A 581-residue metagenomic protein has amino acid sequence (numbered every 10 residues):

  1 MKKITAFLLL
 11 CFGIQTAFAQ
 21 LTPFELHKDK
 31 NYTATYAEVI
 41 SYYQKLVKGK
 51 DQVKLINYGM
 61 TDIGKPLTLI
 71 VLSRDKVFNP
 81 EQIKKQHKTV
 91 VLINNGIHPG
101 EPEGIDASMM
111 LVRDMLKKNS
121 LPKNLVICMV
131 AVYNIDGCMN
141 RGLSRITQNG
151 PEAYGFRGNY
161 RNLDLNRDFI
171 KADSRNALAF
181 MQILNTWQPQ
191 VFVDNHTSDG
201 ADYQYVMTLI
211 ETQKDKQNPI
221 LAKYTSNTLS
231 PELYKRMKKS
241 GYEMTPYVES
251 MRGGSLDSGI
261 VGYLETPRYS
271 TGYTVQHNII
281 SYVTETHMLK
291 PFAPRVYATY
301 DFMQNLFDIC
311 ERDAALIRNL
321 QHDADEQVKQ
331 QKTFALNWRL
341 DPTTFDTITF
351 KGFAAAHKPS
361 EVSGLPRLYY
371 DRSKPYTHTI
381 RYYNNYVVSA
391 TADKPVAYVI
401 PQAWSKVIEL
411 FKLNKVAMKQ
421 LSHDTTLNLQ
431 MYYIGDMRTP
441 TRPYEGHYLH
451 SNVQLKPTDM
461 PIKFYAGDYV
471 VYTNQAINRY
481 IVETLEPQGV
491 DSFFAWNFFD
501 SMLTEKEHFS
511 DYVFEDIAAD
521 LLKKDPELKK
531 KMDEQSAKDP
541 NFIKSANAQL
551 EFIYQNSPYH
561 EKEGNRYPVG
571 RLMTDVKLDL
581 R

Functional and structural regions predicted by a protein language model:
M1-F24: Bacterial Sec-dependent N-terminal signal peptides
Q20-N31, I93-N95, D164, V387-D393: Acidic/histidine-rich, surface-exposed loop or edge segments in extracytoplasmic proteins
T35, G64, G96, M129 (+4 more regions): Divalent metal-coordination and catalytic microenvironments
E38-T89: Soluble metallo-hydrolase cores and metallopeptidase-like ectodomains found primarily in the secretory/periplasmic
K84-N94, P102-G254, G262-E265: Active-site/substrate-binding loop(s) of hydrolase catalytic cores
S250-L429, Y433-I434: Hard-cation-handling environments
K358-W496, D500-S510, I517-A519: Feature captures C-terminal
D459, V470-R581: Ligand/cofactor-recognition surfaces for anionic moieties
